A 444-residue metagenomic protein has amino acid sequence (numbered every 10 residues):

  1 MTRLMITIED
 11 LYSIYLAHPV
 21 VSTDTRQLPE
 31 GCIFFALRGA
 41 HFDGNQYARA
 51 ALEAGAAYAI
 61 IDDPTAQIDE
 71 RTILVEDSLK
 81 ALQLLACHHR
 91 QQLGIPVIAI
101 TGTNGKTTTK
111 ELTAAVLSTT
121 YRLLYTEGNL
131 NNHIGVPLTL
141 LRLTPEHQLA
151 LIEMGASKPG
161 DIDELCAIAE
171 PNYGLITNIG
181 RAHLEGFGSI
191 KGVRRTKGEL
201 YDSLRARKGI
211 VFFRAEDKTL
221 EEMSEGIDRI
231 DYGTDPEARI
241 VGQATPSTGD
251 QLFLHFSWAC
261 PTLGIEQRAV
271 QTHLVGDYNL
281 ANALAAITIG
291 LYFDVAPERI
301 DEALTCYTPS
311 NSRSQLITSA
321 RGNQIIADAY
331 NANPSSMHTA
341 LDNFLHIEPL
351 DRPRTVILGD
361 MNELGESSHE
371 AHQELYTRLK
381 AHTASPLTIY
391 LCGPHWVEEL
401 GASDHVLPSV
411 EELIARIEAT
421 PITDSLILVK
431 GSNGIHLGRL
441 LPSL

Functional and structural regions predicted by a protein language model:
M1-L84, H88, I347-E348, T377-H382 (+2 more regions): N-terminal leader/targeting and accessory segments in enzymes
C32, A51, L85, I100 (+13 more regions): Residue-level signal for inorganic ion chemistry
G39-F42, P309-S312, A329-D404, S432: Active-site beta-alpha connecting loops in nucleotide-dependent enzymes
D62, P96-T101, L175-R181, R214 (+4 more regions): Short beta-strands and strand-loop turn motifs
D62-D69, L175-Q324, P349-R352, T377-T388 (+1 more regions): Acidic, Mg2+-coordinating active-site environments of NTP-dependent enzymes
A81-A215, T219-I227, R416, S443-L444: Phosphate-binding loop of NTP-binding sites
I100, N311-Q315, G434, G438-P442: ATP-dependent carboxylate/acyl-activation modules
